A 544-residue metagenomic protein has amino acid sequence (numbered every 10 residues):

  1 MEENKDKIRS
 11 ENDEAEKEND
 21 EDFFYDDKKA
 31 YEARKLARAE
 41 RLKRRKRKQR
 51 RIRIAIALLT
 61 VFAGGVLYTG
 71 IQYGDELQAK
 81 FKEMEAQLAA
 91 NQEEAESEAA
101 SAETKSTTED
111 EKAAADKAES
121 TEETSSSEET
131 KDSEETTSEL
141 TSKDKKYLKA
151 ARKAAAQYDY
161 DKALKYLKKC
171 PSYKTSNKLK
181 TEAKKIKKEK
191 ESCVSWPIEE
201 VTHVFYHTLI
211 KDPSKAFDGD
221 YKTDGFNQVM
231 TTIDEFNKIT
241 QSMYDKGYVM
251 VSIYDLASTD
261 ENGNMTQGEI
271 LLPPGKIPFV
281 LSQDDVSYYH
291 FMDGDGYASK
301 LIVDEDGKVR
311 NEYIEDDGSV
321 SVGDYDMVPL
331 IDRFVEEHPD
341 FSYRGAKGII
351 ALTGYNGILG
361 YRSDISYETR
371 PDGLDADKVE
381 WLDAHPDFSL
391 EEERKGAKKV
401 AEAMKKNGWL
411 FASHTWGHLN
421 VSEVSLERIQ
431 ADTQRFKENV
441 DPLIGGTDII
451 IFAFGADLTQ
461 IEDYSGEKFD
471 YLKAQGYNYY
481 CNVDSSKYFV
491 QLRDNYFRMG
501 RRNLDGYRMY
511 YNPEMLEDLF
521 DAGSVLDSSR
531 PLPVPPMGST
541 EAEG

Functional and structural regions predicted by a protein language model:
M1-R44: N-terminal targeting leaders characterized by basic, low-complexity, disordered sequences that direct proteins
Y25-D27, A33-A37, Y73-S192, I198-E199: N-terminal, intrinsically disordered, polar/charged segments of Gram-positive cell-envelope systems that serve as
R41-L59: N-terminal Sec-pathway targeting helices
A55, E76-L77, A151, K222-G225: N-terminal accessory beta-strand-rich subdomains and adjacent acidic, glycine-rich linkers that precede catalytic cores
V61-Y73: Hydrophobic alpha-helical membrane-insertion segments, chiefly the h-region of N-terminal signal peptides
D161-L167, Y173-S176, K184-I253, E269-P273 (+5 more regions): C-terminal active-site subregion of NodB/CE4 polysaccharide deacetylases
E199, V204-G219, G263-M265, L272-F279 (+1 more regions): Metal-dependent polysaccharide deacetylase catalytic core of the NodB/CE4 family, i.e., the active-site-bearing domain
